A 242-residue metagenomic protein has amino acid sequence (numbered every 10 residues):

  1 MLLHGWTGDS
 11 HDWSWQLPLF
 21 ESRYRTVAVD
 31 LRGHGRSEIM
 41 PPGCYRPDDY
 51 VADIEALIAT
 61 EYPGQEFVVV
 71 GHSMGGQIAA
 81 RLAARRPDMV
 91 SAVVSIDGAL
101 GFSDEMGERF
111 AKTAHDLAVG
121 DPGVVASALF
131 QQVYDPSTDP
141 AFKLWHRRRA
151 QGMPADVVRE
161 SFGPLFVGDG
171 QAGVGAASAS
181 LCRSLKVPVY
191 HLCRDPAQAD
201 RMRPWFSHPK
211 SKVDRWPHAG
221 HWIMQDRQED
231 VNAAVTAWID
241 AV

Functional and structural regions predicted by a protein language model:
M1-G43: Conserved HGGG/HGGXW glycine-rich cap/lid loop of the alpha/beta-hydrolase fold
G8-D9, H34-S37, G101, A199 (+1 more regions): Active-site loop signature of alpha/beta-hydrolase-fold enzymes
D49-E66: Conserved acidic catalytic loop of the alpha/beta-hydrolase fold
V69-G71, I96: Short beta-strand immediately N-terminal to the catalytic nucleophile in serine-hydrolase-like folds
G71, G75, A79: Gly/Ala-rich beta-loop-alpha elbow adjacent to hydrolase catalytic centers
A80-A84, V90-V124: Flexible "cap/lid" loop of the alpha/beta hydrolase fold
D104-M106, P122-R183: Conserved alpha/beta-hydrolase catalytic His-Asp/Glu region
S184-Q225, D230: Conserved loop-alpha-helix segment in the C-terminal half of the alpha/beta-hydrolase fold that carries the catalytic
